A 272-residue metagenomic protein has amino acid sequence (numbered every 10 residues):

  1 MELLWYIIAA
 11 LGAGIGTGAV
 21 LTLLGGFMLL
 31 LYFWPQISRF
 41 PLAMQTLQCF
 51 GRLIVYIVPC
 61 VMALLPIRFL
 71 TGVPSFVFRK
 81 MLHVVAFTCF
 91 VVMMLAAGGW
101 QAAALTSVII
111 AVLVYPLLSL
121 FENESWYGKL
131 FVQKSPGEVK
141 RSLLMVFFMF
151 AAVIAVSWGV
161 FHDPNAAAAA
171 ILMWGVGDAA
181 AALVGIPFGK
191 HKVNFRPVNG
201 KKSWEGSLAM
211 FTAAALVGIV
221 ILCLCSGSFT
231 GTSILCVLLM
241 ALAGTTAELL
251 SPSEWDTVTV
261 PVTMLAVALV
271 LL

Functional and structural regions predicted by a protein language model:
M1-F27, L31-I54, V61-L105, V114-L224 (+1 more regions): Interhelical loop and helix-boundary elements at the membrane-water interface of polytopic inner-membrane proteins
